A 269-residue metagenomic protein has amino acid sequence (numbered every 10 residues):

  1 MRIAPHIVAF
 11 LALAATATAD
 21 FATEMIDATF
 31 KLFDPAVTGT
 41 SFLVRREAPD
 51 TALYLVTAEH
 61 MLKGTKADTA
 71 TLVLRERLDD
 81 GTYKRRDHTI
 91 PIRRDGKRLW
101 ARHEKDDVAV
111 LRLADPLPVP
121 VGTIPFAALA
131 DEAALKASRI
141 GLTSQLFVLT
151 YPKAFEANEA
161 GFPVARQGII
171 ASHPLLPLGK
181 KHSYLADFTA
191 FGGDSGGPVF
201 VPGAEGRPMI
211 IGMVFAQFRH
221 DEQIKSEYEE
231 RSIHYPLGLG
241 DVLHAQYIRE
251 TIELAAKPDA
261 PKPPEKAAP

Functional and structural regions predicted by a protein language model:
M1-I7: Bacterial N-terminal signal peptides that target proteins for export
A12-A52, K266-P269: Protease-domain processing segments flanking chymotrypsin-fold serine proteases, especially trypsin-like
I26-T38, E47, K63-G179, D187-F188 (+4 more regions): Serine endopeptidase catalytic core focused on the charge-relay Asp
T40-F42, I169, P198: Residues located in well-ordered beta-strands
T57: Cytochrome P450 catalytic-core helices
H60: Histidine-centered active-site/metal-ligand motif
L185-V214: Catalytic nucleophile loop of clan PA
M209-P269: C-terminal cap/linker of serine protease catalytic domains
